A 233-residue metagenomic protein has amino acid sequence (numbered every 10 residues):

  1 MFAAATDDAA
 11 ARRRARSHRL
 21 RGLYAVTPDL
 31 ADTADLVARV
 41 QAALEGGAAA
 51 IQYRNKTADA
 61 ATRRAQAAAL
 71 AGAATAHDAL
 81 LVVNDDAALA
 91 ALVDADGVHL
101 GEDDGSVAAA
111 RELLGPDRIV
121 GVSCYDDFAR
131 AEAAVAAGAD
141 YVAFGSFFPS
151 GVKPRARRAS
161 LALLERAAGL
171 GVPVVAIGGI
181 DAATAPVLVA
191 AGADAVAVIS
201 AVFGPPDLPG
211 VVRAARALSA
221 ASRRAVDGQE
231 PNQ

Functional and structural regions predicted by a protein language model:
M1-V107, E112-D140, A156, R166 (+4 more regions): Conserved N-terminal beta1-alpha1 strand-loop-helix module at the mouth
F148-S150: A short, flexible beta-alpha/helix-coil linker loop
S160-L161: Short alpha-helical segments enriched in small residues
A191-A197: Internal alpha/beta core interface subdomains
